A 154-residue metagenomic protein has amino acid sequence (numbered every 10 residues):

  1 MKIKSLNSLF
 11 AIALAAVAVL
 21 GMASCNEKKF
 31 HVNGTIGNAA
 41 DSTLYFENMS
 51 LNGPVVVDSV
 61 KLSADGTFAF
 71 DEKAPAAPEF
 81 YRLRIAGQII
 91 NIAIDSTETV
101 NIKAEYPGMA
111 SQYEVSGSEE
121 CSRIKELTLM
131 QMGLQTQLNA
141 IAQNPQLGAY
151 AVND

Functional and structural regions predicted by a protein language model:
K2-I12: Bacterial N-terminal signal peptides that target proteins for export
L20-S24: C-terminal motif of bacterial Sec signal peptides marking the signal peptidase cleavage site
C25-D154: A non-transmembrane, solvent-exposed segment enriched in polar/low-complexity residues
